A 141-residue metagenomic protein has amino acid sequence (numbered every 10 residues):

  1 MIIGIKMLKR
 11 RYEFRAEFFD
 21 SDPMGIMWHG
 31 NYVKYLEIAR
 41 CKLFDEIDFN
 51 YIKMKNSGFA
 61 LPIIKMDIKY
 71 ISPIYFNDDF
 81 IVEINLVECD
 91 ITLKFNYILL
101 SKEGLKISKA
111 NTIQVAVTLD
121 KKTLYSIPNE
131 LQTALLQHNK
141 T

Functional and structural regions predicted by a protein language model:
I2-I63, L119-T141: Hot-dog-fold acyl-thioester-processing enzymes
R10-Y12, Y75-F76, V87-T141: HotDog/MaoC-like acyl-thioester-processing domains
M24-I26, I71, V82, L100: A generic signature of intrinsically disordered, low-complexity regions enriched in glycine/proline and charged/polar
L43-I81, N85-K94, I107, V115: Hydrophobic beta-strand-centered segment that forms part of the acyl-chain substrate-binding groove
